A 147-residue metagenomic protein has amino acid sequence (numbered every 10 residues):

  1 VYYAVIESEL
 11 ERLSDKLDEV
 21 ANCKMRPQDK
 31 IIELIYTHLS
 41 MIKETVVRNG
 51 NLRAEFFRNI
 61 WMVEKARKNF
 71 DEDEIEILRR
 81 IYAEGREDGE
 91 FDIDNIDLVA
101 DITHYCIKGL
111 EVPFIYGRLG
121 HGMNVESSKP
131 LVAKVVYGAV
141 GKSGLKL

Functional and structural regions predicted by a protein language model:
Y2, I6, L10, E64-I75 (+1 more regions): Amphipathic, non-transmembrane alpha-helical scaffold segments
A4, S8, D15-E44, V99-T103 (+1 more regions): Hydrophobic alpha-helical connector segments
S8, R12-E19, T37, M41 (+3 more regions): Solvent-exposed, charged/polar functional surfaces in cytosolic regulatory/catalytic domains
V20, N49-F56, F114-R118: Secondary-structure edge/capping motif, primarily at the C-terminal ends of alpha-helices and the immediately following
C23-P27, N59, D92: Residue-level signature of the cytosolic catalytic core of signaling kinases
Q28-D29, N69-D71, R86-H104, M123-S127: All-alpha amphipathic helical-bundle segments outside canonical DNA-binding/catalytic cores that form hydrophobic
L39-R79, E87-E90: Short secondary-structure transition hinges
E76-D88, Y105-L147: C-terminal peripheral helix-coil segments that are non-catalytic and often amphipathic
